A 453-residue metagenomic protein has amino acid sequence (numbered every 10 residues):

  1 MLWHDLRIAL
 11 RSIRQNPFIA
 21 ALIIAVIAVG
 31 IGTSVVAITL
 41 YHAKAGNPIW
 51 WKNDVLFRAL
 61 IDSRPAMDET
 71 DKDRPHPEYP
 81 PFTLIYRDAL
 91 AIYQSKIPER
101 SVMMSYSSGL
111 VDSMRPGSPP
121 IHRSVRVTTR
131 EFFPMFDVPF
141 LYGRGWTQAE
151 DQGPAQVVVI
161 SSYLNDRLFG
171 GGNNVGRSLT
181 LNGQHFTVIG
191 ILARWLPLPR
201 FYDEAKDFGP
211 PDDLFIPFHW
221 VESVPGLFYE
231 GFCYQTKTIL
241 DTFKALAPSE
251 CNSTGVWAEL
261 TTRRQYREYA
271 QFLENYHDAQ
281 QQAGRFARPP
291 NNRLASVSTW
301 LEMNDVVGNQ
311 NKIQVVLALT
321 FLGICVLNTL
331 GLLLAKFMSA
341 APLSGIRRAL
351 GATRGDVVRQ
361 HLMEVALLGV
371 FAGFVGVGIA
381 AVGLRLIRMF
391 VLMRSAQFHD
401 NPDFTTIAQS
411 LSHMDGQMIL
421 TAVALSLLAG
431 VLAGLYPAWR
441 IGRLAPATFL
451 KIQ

Functional and structural regions predicted by a protein language model:
M1-L6, R11, Q15, I19 (+3 more regions): Membrane-helix entry/capping segments
R7-R11, P17-F18, L327-L368, R443-I452: Intracellular coupling helices
Q15-W50: Short, strongly hydrophobic transmembrane alpha-helices
V36-L168, G172, L181-F186, R200 (+1 more regions): Structured, solvent-exposed hinge/loop segments at the ends of secondary-structure elements
E131-G145, Q156-N304: Mid-to-C-terminal secondary-structure elements that act as membrane-proximal/extracytoplasmic interface segments
K312-L332, I379: Internal alpha-helical transmembrane segments of multipass membrane proteins, especially hydrophobic lipid-embedded
L327, L343-R388, T421, L425-A429 (+1 more regions): Transmembrane alpha-helical interface segments in multi-pass membrane proteins
D415-Q453: C-terminal membrane-exit region of the final transmembrane helix in multipass inner-membrane proteins
